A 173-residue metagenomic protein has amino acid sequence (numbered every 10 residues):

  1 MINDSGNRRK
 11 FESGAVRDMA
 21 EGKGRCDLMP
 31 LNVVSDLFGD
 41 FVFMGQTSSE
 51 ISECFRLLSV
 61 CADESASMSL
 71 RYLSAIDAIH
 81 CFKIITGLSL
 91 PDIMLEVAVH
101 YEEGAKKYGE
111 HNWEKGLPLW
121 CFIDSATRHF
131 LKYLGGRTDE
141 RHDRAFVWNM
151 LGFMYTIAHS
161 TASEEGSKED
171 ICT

Functional and structural regions predicted by a protein language model:
M1-T173: Intrinsically disordered, low-complexity regulatory regions that flank transcription factor DNA-binding cores
